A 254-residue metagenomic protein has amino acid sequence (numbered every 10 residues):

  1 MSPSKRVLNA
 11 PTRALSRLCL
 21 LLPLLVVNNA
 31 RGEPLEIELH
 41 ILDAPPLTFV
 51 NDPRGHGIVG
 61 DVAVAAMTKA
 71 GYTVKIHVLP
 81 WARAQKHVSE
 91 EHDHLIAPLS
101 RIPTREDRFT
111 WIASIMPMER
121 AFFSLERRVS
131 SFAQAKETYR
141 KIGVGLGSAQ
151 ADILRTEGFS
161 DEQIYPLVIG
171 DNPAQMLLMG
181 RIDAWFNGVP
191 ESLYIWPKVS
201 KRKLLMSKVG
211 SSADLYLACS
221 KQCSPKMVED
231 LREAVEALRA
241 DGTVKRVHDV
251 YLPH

Functional and structural regions predicted by a protein language model:
S16-V26: Bacterial N-terminal signal peptides
E33-P103, D107, P166-L167: Extracytoplasmic small-molecule ligand-binding "clamshell" domains of the periplasmic binding protein/Venus flytrap
L35-F49, F132-Q150: Short loop->beta-strand "edge-of-pocket" segments that line small-molecule binding or catalytic clefts across diverse
I41-D43, P117-A121, P197-E236, H254: Periplasmic-binding protein-like
G60-K69, R128-S130, K136-K141, S148 (+2 more regions): Extended ligand-binding regions for polar small-molecule ligands
A63-Y72, A113-S114, K136, G147-V168 (+2 more regions): Ligand-binding cleft/hinge of the Venus flytrap
V64, K75-E137, Q150, M206-G210: Acidic, polar ligand-binding/catalytic clefts
H77, A82-H94, T110, G170-P190 (+1 more regions): Short helices/loops that flank or line small-molecule/ion binding pockets
